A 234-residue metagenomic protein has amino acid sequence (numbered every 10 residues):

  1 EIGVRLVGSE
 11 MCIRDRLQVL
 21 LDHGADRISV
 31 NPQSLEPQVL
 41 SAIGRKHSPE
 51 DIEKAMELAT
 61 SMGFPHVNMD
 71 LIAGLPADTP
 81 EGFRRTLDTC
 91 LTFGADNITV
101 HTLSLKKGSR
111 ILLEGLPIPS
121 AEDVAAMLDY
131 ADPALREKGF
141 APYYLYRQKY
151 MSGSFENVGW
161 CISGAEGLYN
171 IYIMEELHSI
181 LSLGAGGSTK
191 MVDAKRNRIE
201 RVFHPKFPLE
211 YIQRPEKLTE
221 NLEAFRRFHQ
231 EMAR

Functional and structural regions predicted by a protein language model:
E1-G8, C12: Single conserved hydrophobic/aromatic residue that forms the stacking wall/gate of nucleotide- or nucleobase-binding
I13-L21: Distinct, well-ordered alpha-helical segments
H23-S34, E50-E114, A121-K149, L177-H178: Conserved C-terminal portion of the radical SAM core fold that forms the substrate/S-adenosylmethionine-binding
L35-R45, A95: Bacterial c-di-GMP phosphodiesterase catalytic domain signature
S41-H47, E114-I118: Short glycine-enriched, charge-decorated loop/helix-capping segments at active-site entrances that position
R147-N157, G164: Conserved catalytic loop of SAM-dependent methyltransferase domains
G159-R234: Radical SAM enzyme core and accessory elements
